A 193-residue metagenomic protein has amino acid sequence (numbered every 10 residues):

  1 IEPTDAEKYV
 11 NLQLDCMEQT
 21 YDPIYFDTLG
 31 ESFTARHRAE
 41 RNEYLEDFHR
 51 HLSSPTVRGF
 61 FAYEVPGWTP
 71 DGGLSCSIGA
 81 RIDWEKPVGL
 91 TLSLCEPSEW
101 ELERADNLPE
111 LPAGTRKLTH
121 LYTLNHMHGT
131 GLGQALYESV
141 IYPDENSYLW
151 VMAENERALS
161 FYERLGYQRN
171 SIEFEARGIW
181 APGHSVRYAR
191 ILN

Functional and structural regions predicted by a protein language model:
I1-L14, E18-I24: A short beta-loop-alpha structural element at the N-terminal edge of CoA-dependent acyl/N-acetyltransferase catalytic
M17-F48: Conserved GNAT-fold acetyl-CoA-binding loop/helix
A39-F61, W68, G72-S75, S98 (+1 more regions): A short helix-loop-beta-strand connector motif used in the catalytic cores of GNAT acetyltransferases and, in some
T69-K86, L90-H120, H128, A176-A181: Conserved acyl-donor/pantetheine-binding loop and adjacent beta-alpha core of acyl/acetyltransferases and related
E110-A113, A135-S147: Conserved acyl-CoA
E110-L111, N146-L159, E163-L165, S171-N193: C-terminal "cap" of GNAT-fold acetyltransferases
H120-N125, G129-Y142, L159-R164: Conserved acetyl-CoA-binding loop-helix of GNAT-fold acetyltransferases
